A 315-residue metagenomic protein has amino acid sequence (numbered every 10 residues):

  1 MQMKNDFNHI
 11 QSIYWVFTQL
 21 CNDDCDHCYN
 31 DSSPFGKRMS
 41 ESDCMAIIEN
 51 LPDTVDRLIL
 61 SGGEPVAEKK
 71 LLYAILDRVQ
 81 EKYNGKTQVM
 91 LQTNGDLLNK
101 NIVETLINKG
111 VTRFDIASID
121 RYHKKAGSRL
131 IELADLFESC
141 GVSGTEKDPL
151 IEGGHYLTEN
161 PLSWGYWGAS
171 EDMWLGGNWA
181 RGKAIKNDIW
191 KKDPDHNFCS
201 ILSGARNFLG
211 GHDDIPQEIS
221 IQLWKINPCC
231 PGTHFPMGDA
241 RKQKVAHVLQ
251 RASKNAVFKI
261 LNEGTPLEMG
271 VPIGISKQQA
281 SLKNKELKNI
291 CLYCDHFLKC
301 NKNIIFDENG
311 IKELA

Functional and structural regions predicted by a protein language model:
M1-L91, L98-E104, N108-K109: Conserved alpha-helical substructure of the radical SAM core
D23-D26, N30, P231, Y293-K299: Short Cys/His-rich local motifs and their 1-3 flanking residues in nucleic-acid-associated proteins and small
E64-V66, G95-L97, D120-Y122, T233: Active-site-proximal loop/turn and secondary-structure-junction residues that shape catalytic pockets, frequently
Q80, N84-N94, Y122-L157: Short acidic, glycine/proline-enriched helix-loop-strand junctions
L106, V111-Y122: Non-cysteine beta-strand/loop elements that form the S-adenosyl-L-methionine
V142-I201, P231-E286: C-terminal accessory region of radical SAM enzymes
G204-I226, R241-A315: Auxiliary Fe-S-binding modules of radical SAM enzymes
